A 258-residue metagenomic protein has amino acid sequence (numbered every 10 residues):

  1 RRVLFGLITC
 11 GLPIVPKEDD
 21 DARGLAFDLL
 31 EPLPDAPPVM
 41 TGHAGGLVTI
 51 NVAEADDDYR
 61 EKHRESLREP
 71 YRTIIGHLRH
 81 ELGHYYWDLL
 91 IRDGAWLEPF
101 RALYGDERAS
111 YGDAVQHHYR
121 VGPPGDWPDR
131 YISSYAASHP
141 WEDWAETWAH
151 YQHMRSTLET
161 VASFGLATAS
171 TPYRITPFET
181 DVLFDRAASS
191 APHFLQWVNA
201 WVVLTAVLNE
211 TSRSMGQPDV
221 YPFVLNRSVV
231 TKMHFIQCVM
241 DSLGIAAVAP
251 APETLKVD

Functional and structural regions predicted by a protein language model:
R1-D57: Auxiliary, metal-adjacent structural segments of Zn-dependent hydrolase domains
I8, L12, Y86-W96, A149-T157 (+1 more regions): Hydrophobic/aromatic-lined pockets within catalytic cores
D19, A95-G105: Short, glycine/acidic-rich hinge or "gate" loops at secondary-structure transitions that mediate conformational
G24, V39-E65, D93, A114-D126: A short mid-domain helix/strand-loop element embedded in enzyme catalytic domains that forms or borders the active-site
D58-L78: Short pre-active-site segment immediately N-terminal to the catalytic Zn-binding motif
R72-R92, A145: Active-site recognition of the HExxH zinc-binding catalytic motif
R101-W141, E146-T147: Acidic/histidine-rich catalytic neighborhood
A136-D258: Pan-zinc metallopeptidase signature
